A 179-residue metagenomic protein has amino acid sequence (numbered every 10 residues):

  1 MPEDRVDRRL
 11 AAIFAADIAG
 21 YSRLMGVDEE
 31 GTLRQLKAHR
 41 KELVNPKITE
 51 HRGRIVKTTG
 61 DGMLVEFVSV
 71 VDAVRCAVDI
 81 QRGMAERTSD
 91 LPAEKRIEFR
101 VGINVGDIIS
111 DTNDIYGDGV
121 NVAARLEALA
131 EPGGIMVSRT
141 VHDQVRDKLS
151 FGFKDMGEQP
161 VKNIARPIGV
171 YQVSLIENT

Functional and structural regions predicted by a protein language model:
M1-G83: Catalytic NTP-binding/metal-coordinating core of nucleotidyl cyclase/transferase enzymes
D4, N45, L64-N178: Catalytic beta-strand-to-alpha-helix segment of the class III nucleotidyl cyclase homology domain
